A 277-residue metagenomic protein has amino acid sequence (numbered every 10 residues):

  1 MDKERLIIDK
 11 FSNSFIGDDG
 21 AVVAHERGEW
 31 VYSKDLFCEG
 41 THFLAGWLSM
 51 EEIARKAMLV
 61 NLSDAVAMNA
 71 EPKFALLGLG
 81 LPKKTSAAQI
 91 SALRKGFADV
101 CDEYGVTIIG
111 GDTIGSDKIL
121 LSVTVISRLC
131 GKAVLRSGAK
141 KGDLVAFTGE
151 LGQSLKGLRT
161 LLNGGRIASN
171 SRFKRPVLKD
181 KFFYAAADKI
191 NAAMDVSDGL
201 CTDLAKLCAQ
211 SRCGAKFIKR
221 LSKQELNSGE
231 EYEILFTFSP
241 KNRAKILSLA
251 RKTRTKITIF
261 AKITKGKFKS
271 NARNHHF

Functional and structural regions predicted by a protein language model:
M1-F277: Helix-biased detector of long, well-ordered alpha-helical tracts
